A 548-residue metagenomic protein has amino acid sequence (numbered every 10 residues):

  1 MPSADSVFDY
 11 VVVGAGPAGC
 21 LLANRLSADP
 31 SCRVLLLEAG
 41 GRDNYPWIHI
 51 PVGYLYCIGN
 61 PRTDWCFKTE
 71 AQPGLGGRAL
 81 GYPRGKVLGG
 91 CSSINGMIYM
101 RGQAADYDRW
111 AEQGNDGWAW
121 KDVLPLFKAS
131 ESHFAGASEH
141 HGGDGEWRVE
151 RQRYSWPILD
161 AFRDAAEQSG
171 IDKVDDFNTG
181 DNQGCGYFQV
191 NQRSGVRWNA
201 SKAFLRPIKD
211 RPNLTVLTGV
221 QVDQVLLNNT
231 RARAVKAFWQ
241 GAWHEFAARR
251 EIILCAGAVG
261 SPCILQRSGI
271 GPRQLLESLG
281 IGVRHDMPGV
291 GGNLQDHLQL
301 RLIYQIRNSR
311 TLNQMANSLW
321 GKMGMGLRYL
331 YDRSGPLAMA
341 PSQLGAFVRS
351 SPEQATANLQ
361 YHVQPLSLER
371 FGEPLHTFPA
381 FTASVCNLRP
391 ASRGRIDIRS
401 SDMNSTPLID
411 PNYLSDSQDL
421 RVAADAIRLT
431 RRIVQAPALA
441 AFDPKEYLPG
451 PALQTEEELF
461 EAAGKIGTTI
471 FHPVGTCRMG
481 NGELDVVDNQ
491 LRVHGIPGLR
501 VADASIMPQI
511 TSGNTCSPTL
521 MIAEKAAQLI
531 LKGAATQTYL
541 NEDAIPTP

Functional and structural regions predicted by a protein language model:
P2-F8, L124, S130-T179, G186-F188 (+3 more regions): FAD-dependent oxidoreductase catalytic-site/capping-region signature
P2-K128, M287, H297-I306: N-terminal glycine-rich phosphate/pyrophosphate-binding loop and immediately adjacent elements
V12, G16-L21, R153, A258-V259 (+2 more regions): Residue-level detector of alpha-helix initiation sites
S31-R33, G41-D43, V225, A234-G324 (+2 more regions): Glycine-rich loop(s) and the adjacent beta-strand/alpha-helix scaffold that form part
A111-A232, F238, R301-M323: Conserved redox-cofactor binding core of oxidoreductases
T218-V220, H285-M287, N481: Short loop/edge segments at beta-strand edges and connector loops that shape dinucleotide/nucleotide cofactor-binding
